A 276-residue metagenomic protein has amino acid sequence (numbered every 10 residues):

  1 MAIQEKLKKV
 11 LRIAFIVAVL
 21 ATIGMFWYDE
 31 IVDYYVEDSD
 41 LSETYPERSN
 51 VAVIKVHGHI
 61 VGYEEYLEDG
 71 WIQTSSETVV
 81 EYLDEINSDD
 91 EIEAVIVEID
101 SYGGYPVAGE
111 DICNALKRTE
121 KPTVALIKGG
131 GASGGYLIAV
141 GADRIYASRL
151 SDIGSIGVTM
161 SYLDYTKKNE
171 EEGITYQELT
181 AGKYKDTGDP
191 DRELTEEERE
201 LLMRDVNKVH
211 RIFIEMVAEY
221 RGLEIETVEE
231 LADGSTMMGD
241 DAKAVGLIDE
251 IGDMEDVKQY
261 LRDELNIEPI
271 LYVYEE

Functional and structural regions predicted by a protein language model:
M1-A125, G130-G134, R144-A147, M160-E276: N-terminal organellar transit peptides
L150-V158: Active-site loop architecture of trypsin-fold serine endopeptidases
